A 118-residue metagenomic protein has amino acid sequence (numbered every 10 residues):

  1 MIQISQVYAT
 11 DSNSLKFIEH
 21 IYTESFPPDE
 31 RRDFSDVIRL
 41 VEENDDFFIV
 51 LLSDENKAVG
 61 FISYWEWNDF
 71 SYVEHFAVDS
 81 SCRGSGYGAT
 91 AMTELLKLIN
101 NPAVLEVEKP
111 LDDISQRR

Functional and structural regions predicted by a protein language model:
M1-D36: Short amphipathic alpha-helix that is part of the acyltransferase structural core
I2, F47, N101-P102: A structural micro-motif
F26-S53: Active-site rim helix/loop that mediates acceptor-substrate recognition in acyltransferases
L51, K57-E66, F70-A77: Conserved beta-strand in the GNAT
F76-R83, K109-D112: A short, internal acetyl-CoA/4′-phosphopantetheine-binding micro-motif in the GNAT/acyltransferase core
V78, G84-K97: Conserved acetyl-CoA-binding loop-helix of GNAT-fold acetyltransferases
I99-Q116: Conserved GNAT acetyl-CoA-binding A-motif
